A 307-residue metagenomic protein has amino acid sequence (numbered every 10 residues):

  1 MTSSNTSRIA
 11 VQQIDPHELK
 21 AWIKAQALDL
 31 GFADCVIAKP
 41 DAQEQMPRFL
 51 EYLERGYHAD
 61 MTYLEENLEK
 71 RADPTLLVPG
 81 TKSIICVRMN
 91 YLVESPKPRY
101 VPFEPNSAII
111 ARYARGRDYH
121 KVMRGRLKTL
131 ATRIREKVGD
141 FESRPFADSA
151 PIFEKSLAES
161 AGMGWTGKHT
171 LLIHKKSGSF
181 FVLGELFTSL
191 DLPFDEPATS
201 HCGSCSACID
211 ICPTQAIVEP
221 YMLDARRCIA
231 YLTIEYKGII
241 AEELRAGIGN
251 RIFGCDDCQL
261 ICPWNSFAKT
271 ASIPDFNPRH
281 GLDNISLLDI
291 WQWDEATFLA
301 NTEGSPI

Functional and structural regions predicted by a protein language model:
T2-H201, I240, G249: Auxiliary alpha/beta "docking" domains used to position bulky ligands
D29-D34, A207-Y231, K237, I248-D275: Iron-sulfur cluster-binding cysteine motifs and their immediate structural context in ferredoxin-like electron-transfer
M89, E185, Y221, L232 (+1 more regions): Short, small-residue-rich loop/turn micro-motifs
P193, I234-E235: A short, flexible beta-alpha/helix-coil linker loop
S204: SIR2/sirtuin NAD+-dependent deacylase catalytic core
E242-I307: Alpha-helical scaffold domains
